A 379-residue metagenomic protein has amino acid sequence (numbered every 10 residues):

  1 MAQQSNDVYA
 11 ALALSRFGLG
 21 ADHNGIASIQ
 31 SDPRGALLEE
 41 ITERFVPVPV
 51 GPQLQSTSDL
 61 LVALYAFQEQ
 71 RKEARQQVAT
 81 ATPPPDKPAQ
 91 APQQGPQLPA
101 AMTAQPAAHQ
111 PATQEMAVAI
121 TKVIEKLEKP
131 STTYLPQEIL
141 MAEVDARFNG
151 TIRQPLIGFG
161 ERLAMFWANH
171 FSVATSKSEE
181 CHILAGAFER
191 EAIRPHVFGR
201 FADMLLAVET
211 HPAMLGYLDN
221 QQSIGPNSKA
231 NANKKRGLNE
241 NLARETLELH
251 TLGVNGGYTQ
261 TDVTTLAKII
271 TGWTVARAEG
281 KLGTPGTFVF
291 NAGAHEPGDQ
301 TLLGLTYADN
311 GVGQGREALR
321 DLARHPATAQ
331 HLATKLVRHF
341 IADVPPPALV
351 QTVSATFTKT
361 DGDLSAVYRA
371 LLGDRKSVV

Functional and structural regions predicted by a protein language model:
M1-Y9, Q154-F159, G237, G257-Y258 (+1 more regions): Structural motif
A2, H23-R194, Q221: N-terminal accessory alpha/beta regions
A2-N6, A11-G25, V50-Y65, T82-Q93 (+3 more regions): Flexible, low-complexity segments enriched for small/polar residues
A2-P47, T210-M214, S223-N227, L242-E248 (+2 more regions): Cell-wall polysaccharide-cleaving catalytic domain and substrate-binding groove, primarily in peptidoglycan/chitin
V8-R16, L135-E138, K235-N241, N291-H295: Short, compositionally biased low-complexity segments
F17, G150-T151, H170, A174 (+4 more regions): Alpha-helix C-capping/helix-to-loop hinge sites
A107-P111, E115-K129, E143, C181-S377: Active-site substrate-binding loop specific to GH73 endo-beta-N-acetylglucosaminidase modules in bacterial autolysins
